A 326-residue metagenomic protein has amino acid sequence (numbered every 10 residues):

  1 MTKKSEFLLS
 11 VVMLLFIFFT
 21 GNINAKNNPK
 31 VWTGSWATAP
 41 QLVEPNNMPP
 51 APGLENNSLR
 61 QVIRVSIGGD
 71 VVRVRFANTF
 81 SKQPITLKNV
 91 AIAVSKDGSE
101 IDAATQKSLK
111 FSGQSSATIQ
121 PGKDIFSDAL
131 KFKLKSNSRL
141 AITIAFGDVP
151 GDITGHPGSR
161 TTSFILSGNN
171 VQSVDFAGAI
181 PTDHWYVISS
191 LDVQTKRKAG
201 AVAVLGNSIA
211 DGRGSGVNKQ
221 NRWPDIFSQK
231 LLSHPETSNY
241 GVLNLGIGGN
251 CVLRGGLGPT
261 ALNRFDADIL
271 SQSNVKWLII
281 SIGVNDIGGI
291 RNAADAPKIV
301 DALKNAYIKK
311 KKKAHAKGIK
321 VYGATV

Functional and structural regions predicted by a protein language model:
M1-V11: Bacterial N-terminal signal peptides that target proteins for export
T2, I23-L205, S215-N218, E236: N-terminal secretory targeting modules
T2-K3, W36, N218, Q229 (+2 more regions): Alpha-helical cap/lid subdomain in secreted, periplasmic, or secretory-pathway luminal O-acyl-processing enzymes
S10-F18: Bacterial N-terminal signal peptides
F80, D148-V149, S208-G212, I247-L253 (+1 more regions): Solvent-exposed loop/turn segments at secondary-structure junctions within structured extracellular/periplasmic domains
A201-G206, A210, Y240-G246, K276-S281 (+1 more regions): Structural recognition of the beta-strand scaffold that forms the well-ordered cores of secreted hydrolase catalytic
G212-D225: Glycine- and acidic-residue-enriched helix-capping/strand-helix junction motifs
S228, L245-G248: Aromatic-Pro/Gly-enriched surface loop or interdomain linker that acts as a lid/target-recognition segment
